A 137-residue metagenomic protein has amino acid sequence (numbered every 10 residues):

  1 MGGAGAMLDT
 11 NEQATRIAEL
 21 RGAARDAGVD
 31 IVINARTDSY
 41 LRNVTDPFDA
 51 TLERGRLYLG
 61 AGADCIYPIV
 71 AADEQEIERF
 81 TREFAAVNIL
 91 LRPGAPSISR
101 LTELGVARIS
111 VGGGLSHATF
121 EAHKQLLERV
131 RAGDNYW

Functional and structural regions predicted by a protein language model:
M1-V111, H117-K124: Alpha/beta enzyme core
H117-W137: Structured C-terminal subdomain patch of bacterial secreted/periplasmic proteins
